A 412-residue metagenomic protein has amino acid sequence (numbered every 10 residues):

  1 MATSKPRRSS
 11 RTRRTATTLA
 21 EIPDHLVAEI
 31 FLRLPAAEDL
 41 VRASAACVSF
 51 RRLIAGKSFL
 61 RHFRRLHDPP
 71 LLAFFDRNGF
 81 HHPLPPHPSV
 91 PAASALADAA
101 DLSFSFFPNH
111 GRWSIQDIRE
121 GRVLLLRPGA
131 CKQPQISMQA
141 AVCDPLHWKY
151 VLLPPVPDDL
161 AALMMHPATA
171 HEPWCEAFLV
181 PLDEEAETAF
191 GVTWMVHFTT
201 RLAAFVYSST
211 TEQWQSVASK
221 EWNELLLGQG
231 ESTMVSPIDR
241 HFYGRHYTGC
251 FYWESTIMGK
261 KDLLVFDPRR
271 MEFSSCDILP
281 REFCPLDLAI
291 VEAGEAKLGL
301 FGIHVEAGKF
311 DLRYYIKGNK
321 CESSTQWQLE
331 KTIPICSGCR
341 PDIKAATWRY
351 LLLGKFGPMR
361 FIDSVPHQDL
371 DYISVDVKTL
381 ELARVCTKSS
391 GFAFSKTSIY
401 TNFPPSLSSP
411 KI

Functional and structural regions predicted by a protein language model:
M1-I412: N-terminal entry/capping and adjacent linker segments that precede and initiate structured domains
